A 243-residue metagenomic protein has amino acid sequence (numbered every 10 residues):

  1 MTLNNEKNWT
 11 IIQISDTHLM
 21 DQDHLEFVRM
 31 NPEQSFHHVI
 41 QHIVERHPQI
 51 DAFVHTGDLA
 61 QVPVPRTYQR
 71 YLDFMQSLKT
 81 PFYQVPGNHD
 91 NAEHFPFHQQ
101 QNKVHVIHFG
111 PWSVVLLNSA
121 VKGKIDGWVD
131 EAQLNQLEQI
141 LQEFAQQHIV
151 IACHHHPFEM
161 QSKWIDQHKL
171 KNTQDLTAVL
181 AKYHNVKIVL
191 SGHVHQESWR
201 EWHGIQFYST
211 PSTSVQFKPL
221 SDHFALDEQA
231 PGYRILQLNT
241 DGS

Functional and structural regions predicted by a protein language model:
M1-R70, M160: N-terminal active-site segment of His-dependent metallophosphoesterases
L3-Q13, V106-L116, L141-H148, E201-F207 (+1 more regions): Beta-strand-turn-beta hairpins that frame and shape the catalytic cleft of phosphate-ester-processing enzymes
N5, V179, E201-S243: Binuclear metal-dependent phosphoesterase catalytic core
I12-S35, A60-Q61, N91-Q101, G123-E131 (+1 more regions): Acidic/histidine-rich helix-loop elements that form or flank divalent-metal/phosphate-binding sites at the catalytic
Q13-S15, A52-D58, F82-N88, N118 (+3 more regions): Active-site neighborhood of phospho(di)ester-bond hydrolases with catalytic His/Asp-centered motifs
D23-L25, H55-Q76, N91-K103, G127 (+2 more regions): Metal-dependent catalytic neighborhoods of phosphoester/phosphodiester hydrolases
H38-A52, G127-Q206: His/acidic metal-ligating clusters that form di-metal
P65-P81, H168-T177, G204-T213: Short, electropositive alpha-helical surface patch
